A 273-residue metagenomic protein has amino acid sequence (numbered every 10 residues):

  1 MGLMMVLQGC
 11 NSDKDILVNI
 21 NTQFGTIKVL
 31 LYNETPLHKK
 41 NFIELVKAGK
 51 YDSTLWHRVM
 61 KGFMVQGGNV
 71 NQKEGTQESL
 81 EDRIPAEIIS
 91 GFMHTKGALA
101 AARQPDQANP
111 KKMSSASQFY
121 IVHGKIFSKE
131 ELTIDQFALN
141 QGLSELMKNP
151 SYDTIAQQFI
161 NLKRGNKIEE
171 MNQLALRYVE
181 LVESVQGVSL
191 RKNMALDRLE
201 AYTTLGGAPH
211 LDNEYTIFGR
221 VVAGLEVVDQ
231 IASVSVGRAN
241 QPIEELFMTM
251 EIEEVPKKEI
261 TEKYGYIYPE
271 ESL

Functional and structural regions predicted by a protein language model:
M1-V6: Bacterial N-terminal signal peptides
L7-L273: Cyclophilin-like peptidyl-prolyl cis-trans isomerases
